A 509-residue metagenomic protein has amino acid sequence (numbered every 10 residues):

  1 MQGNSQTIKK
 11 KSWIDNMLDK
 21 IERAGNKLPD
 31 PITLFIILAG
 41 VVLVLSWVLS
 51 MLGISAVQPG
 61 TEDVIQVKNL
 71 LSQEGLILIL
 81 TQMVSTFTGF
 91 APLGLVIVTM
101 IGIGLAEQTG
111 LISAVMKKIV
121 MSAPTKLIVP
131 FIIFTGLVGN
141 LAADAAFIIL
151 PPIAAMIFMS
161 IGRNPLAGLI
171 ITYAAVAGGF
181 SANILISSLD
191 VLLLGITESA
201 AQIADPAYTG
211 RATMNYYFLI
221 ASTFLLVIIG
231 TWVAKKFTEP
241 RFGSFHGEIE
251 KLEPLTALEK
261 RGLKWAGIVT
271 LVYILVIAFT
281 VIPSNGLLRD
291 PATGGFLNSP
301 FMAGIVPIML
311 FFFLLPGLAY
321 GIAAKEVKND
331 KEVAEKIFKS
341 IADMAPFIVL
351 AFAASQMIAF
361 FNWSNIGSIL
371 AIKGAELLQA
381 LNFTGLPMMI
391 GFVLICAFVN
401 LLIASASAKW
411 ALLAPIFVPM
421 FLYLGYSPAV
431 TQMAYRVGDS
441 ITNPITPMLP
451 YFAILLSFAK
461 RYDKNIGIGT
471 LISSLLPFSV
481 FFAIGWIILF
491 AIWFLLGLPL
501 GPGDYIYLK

Functional and structural regions predicted by a protein language model:
K10-L28, I79-T86, D205-G210, I249-K260 (+1 more regions): Cytosolic juxtamembrane amphipathic/interface segments immediately preceding and feeding into a transmembrane helix
W13-I14, L111-V115, I228-L252, F279-P291 (+1 more regions): Juxtamembrane interface elements at the cytosolic ends of transmembrane helices in multi-pass membrane proteins
N16, S55-F90, I203-R211, T280-F301 (+1 more regions): Interfacial loop/helix-cap signal at membrane boundaries in integral membrane proteins
E22, N26, P151, A155-H246 (+3 more regions): Membrane-core helix-loop-helix motifs of multi-pass transport proteins
L28-G40, V64-S113, N298-S368: Core transmembrane alpha-helical segments of multi-pass membrane transporters/permeases
F35-S50, V96-G104, T135-L137, A175-G179 (+6 more regions): Hydrophobic core segments of alpha-helical transmembrane domains in multi-pass membrane transport and ion-translocation
V48-E74, L189-L193, N285-T293, S364-K373 (+1 more regions): Interfacial/capping segments of alpha-helical transmembrane domains
V96-I97, P124-A155, S160, I348-A354 (+2 more regions): Hydrophobic alpha-helical transmembrane segments of multi-pass integral membrane proteins, predominantly secondary
